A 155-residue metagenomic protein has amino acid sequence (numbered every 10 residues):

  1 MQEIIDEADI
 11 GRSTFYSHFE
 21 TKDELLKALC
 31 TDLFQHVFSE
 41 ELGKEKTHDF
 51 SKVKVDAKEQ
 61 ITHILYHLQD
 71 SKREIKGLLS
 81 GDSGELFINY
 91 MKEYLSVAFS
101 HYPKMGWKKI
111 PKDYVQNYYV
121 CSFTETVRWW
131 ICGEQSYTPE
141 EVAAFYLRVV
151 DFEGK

Functional and structural regions predicted by a protein language model:
M1-E24: Helix-turn-helix
E7, E24-K44, E59, H63 (+1 more regions): Alpha-helical structural segments
H36, E40, K44, Y118 (+1 more regions): Solvent-exposed, amphipathic alpha-helical segments
H36-E40, K44, S71, Y94-Y102 (+1 more regions): A short secondary-structure junction motif
L42-R73: Hydrophobic alpha-helical connector segments
K76-L78, P139: Short, hydrophobic secondary-structure boundary micro-motifs
G81-G106, I110-C121: Amphipathic alpha-helical packing segments from all-alpha helical-bundle domains
S100, C121, E125, W129-K155: C-terminal peripheral helix-coil segments that are non-catalytic and often amphipathic
